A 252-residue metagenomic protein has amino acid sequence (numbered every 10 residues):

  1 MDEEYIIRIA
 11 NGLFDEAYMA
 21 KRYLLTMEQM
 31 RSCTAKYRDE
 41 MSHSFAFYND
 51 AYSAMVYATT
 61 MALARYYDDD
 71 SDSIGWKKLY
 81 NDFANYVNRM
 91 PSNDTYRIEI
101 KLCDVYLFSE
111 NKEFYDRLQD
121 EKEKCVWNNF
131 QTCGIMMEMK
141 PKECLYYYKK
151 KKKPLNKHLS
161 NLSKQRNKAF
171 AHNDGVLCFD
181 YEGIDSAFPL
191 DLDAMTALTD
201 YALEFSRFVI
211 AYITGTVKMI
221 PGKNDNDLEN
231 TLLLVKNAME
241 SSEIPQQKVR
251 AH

Functional and structural regions predicted by a protein language model:
M1-H158, I184-H252: Amphipathic alpha-helical interface segments
K152-F179: Histidine-centered, metal-coordinating catalytic motifs and their short helical/loop contexts
